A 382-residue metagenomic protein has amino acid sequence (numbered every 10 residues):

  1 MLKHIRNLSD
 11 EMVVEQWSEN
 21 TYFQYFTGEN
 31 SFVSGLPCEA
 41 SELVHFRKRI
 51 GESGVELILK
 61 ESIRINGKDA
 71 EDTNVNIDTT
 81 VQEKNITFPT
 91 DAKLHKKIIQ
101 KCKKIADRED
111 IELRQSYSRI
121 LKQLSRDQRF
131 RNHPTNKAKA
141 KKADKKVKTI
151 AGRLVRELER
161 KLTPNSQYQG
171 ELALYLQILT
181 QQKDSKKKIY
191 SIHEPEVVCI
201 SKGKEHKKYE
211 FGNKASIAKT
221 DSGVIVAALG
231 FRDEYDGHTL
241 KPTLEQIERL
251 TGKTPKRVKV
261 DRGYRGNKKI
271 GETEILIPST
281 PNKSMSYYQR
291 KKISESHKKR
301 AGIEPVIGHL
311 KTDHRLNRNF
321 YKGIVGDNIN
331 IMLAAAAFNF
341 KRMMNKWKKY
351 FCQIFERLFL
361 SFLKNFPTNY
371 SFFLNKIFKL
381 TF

Functional and structural regions predicted by a protein language model:
M1-N7: Alpha-helical support elements that line or immediately flank enzyme active sites and cofactor-binding pockets
V13, E39-L43, T73-E83, I217 (+4 more regions): Short, conserved catalytic/metal-binding motifs centered on acidic residues
V13-F26: DNA-recognition alpha helix
N30-E196: Active-site- or DNA-interface-adjacent structural scaffold in DNA-acting proteins
I192-K207: Flexible, glycine/threonine-enriched loop-and-boundary segments that flank and lead into catalytic domains of large
E205-L250: Electropositive, glycine- and tryptophan-enriched low-complexity nucleic-acid-binding patches
K256-V325, I329: Helix-centered, glycine/charged polyanion-binding patches within enzymatic domains that contact phosphate-containing
N317-R318, M343-F382: A short, flexible helix-boundary coil/loop motif
